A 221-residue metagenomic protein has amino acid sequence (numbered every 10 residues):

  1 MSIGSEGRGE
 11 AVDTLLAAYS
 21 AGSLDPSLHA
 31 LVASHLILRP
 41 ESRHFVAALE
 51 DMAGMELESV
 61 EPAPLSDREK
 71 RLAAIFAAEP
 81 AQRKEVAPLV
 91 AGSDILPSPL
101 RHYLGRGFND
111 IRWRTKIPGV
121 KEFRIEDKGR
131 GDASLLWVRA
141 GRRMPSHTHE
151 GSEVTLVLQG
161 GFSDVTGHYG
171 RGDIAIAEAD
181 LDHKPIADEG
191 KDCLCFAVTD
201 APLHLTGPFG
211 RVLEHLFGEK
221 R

Functional and structural regions predicted by a protein language model:
M1-A11, P26-A30, S34-I37, H44 (+1 more regions): Positively biased amphipathic helices and basic secretion/translocation or surface-docking motifs that either flank
D13-L16: Eukaryotic low-complexity, non-globular regulatory regions
T115-H149, A179-D182: Conserved short histidine dyad/triad with adjacent acidic residue
R139-R142, T148-D164: Glycine- and acidic-residue-biased ligand/ion/polar-headgroup-sensing regions
M144-S146, V165, H183-E189: Short beta-strand His + acidic residue motifs that chelate non-heme Fe in jelly-roll/DSBH and cupin folds
D164-K184: Short acidic-glycine-tyrosine-enriched beta hairpin
L181-L205: Ligand-binding loop in jelly-roll beta-barrel domains
F196-R221: Double-stranded beta-helix
